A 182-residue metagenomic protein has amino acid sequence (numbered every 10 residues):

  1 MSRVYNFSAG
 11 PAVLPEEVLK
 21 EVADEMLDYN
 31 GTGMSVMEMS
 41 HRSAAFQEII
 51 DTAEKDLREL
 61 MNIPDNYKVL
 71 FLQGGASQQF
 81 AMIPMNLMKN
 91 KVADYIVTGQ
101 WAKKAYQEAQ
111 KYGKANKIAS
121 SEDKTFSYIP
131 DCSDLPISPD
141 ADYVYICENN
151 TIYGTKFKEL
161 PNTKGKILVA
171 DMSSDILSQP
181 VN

Functional and structural regions predicted by a protein language model:
S2, N66, N90-V92, D140-A141 (+1 more regions): A general structural motif
R3-E54: A glycine-/small-polar-enriched, mobile loop at the entrance of the PLP active site in fold-type I
N6-S8, V69-Q73, Y95, K117-A119 (+2 more regions): General beta-strand structural signal in soluble alpha/beta enzymes
G10, A109, S121-I176: Active-site phosphate-binding strand-loop segment of PLP-dependent enzymes
P15, Q79-A81, A102-K103, I152-G154 (+1 more regions): Short, well-ordered alpha-helical microsegments
M34-Q79, Q100, E108: Conserved N-terminal alpha-helix of the aminotransferase class I/II PLP-enzyme fold
S77-V144: PLP-dependent aminotransferase-like
P180-N182: A short alpha/beta connector and helix-capping loop motif
